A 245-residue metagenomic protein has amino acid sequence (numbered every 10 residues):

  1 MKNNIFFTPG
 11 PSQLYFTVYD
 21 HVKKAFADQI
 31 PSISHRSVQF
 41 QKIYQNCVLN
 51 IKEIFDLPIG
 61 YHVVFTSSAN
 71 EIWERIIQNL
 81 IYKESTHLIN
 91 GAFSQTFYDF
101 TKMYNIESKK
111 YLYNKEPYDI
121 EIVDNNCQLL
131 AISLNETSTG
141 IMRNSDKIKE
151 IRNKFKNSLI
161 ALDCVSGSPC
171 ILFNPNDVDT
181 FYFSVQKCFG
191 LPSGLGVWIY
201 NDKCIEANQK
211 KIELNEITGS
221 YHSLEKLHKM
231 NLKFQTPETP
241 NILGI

Functional and structural regions predicted by a protein language model:
K2-N4, T8-L49, F55: Glycine-rich phosphate-binding segment of PLP-dependent enzymes
F6-T8, V64-T66, K110, A131-I132 (+2 more regions): General beta-strand structural signal in soluble alpha/beta enzymes
Q13, C188-I245: Active-site C-terminal subdomain of aminotransferase-like
I43-I51, I59-T86, S94-Y98: Conserved beta-loop-alpha segment that forms the PLP phosphate-binding cup at the N-terminus of a helix
E71, N79-Q128: PLP-dependent aminotransferase-like
E116-P169, T180: Active-site phosphate-binding strand-loop segment of PLP-dependent enzymes
N174-Q186: Conserved active-site segment immediately N-terminal to the catalytic lysine that forms the internal aldimine
